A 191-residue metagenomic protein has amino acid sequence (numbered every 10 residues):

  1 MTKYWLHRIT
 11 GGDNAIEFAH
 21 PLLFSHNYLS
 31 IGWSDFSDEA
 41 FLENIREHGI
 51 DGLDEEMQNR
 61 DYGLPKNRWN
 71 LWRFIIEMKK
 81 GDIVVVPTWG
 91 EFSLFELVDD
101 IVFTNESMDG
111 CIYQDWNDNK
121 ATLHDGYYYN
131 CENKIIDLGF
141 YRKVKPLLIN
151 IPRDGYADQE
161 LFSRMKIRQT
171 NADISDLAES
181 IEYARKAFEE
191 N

Functional and structural regions predicted by a protein language model:
M1-F36, D115-N191: Contiguous surface segments at macromolecular interaction interfaces
L22-G63: Short beta-strand/loop turn elements enriched in aromatics
L53-K79: Mixed-charge, Lys/Arg-rich low-complexity intrinsically disordered regions
G90-F103: Short beta-strand-centered aromatic/proline hotspots
F103-N105, Y128: Extended hydrophobic/aromatic segments used for targeting, binding, or gating
E106-G110: Extracellular C-terminal loop/segment signatures of secreted glycoproteins
